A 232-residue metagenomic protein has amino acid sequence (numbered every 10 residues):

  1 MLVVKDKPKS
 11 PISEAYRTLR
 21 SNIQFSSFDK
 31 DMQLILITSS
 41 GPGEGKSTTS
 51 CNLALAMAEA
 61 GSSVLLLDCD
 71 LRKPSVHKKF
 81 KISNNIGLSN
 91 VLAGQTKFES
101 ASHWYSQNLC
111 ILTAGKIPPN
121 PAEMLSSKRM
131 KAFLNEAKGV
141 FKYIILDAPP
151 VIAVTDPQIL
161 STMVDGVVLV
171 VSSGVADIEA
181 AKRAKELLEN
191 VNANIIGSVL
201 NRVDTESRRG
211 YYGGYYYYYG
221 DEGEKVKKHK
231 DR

Functional and structural regions predicted by a protein language model:
L2-R17, S21-N22, F28, S39-E44 (+1 more regions): P-loop/Walker-type NTP enzyme "switch/lid" segment
D6, S40, V171-V175, S198-R208: G-domain G4 guanine-recognition motif of GTPases
T48-T49, L53: Hydrophobic positions on the alpha1 helix immediately C-terminal to the Walker A/P-loop
E59-L65: Helical hairpin unit composed of two closely spaced alpha helices linked by a short loop
G139, A153-G174: Inter-motif core of Ras-like GTPase G domains
I145-L146, L200: Hydrophobic residues in beta-strands of the RecA-like P-loop NTPase core, especially within AAA+ ATPase
K182-R232: Hydrophobic micro-sites
